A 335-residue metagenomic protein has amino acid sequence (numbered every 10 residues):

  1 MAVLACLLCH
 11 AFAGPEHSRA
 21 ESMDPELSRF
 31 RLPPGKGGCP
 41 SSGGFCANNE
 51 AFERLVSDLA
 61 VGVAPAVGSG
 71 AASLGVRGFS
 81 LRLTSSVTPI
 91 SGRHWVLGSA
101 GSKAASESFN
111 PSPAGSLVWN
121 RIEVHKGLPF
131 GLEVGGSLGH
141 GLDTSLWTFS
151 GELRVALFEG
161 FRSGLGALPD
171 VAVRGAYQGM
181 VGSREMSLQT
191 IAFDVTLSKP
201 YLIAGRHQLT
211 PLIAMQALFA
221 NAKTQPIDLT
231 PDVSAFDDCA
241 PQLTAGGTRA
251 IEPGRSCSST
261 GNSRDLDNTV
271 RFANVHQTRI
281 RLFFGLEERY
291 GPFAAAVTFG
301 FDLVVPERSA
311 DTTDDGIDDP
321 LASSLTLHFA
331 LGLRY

Functional and structural regions predicted by a protein language model:
A2-A11: Bacterial N-terminal signal peptides
S18-R162: Transmembrane beta-barrel domains of Gram-negative outer membranes and organellar outer membranes
R19-D58, A72, V87-A100, M186-A294 (+2 more regions): Outer-membrane beta-barrel transmembrane domain signature
E21, L153, A322-Y335: Outer-membrane beta-barrel "beta-signal"
G68-G70, F109-P113, H140-L142, G182-M186 (+2 more regions): Outer-membrane beta-barrel domain signature
S69-R77, G131, F158-V171, L202-L209 (+1 more regions): Short loop/turn motifs that connect adjacent beta-strands in outer-membrane beta-barrel proteins
G75-R77, G115-N120, S145-F149, A167 (+5 more regions): Residues that define the transmembrane beta-barrel architecture of outer-membrane proteins
L81, L128-D143, L168-G179, F293-L303: Transmembrane beta-strand segments that form the barrel wall of outer-membrane beta-barrel proteins
